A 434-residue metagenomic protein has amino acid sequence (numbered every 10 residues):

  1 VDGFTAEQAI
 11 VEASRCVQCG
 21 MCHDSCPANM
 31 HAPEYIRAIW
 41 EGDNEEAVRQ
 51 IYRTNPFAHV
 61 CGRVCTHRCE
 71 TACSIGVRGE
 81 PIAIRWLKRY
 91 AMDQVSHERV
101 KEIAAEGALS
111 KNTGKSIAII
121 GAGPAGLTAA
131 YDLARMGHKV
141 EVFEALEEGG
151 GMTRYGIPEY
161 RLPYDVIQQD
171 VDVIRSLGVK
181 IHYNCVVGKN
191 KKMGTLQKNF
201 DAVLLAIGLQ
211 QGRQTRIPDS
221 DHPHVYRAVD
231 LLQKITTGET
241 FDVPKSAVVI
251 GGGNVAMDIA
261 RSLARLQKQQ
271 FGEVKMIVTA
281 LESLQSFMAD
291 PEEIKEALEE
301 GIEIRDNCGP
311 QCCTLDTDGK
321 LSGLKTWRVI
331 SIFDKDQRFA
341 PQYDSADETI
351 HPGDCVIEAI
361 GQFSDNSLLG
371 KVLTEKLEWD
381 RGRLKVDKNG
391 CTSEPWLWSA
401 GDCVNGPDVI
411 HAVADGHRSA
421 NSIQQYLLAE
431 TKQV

Functional and structural regions predicted by a protein language model:
V1-S116, Y164, V203-D221, L315-T317 (+9 more regions): Ferredoxin-type iron-sulfur electron-transfer modules and their immediate structural context
P56, G123-P124, G253-V255, C403-V404: Residue-level detector of alpha-helix initiation sites
A91-S110, Q169-K189, G212-Q269, W379-N389 (+1 more regions): Glycine-rich dinucleotide-binding loop and its adjacent helix/turn
S116-E141, A256-A264: N-terminal Rossmann-like FAD-binding beta1-loop-alpha1 element of flavoenzymes
K139-V142, L146-L177, I181, I235 (+2 more regions): Rossmann-like dinucleotide-binding cores of NAD(P)H-dependent redox enzymes
Y183-G194, N307-G319: A conserved short coil-to-beta-strand element within the FAD-binding core of flavoproteins
P223-P244, D334-P407: FAD-site-proximal beta/loop scaffold in flavoenzymes
